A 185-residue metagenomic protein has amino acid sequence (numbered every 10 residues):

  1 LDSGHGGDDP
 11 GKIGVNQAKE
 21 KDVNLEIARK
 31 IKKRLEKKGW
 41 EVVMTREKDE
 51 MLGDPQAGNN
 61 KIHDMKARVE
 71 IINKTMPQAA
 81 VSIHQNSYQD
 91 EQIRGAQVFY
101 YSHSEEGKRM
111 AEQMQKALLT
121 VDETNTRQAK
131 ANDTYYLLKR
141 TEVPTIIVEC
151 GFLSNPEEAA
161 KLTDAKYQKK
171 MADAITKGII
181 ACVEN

Functional and structural regions predicted by a protein language model:
H5-E112: Catalytic-core regions of hydrolytic enzymes
K30, R34, A117, G178: Rossmann-fold NAD(P)-dependent oxidoreductase module
G39, G95, N125-T126, E142: A generic structural signal for alpha->beta connector loops
T75, Q89, T126-N185: Active-site-adjacent mobile loop/cap segments within catalytic or ligand-binding domains
G107-A131: Active-site-adjacent substrate-binding region of metalloamidase/peptidase-like peptide-processing proteins
